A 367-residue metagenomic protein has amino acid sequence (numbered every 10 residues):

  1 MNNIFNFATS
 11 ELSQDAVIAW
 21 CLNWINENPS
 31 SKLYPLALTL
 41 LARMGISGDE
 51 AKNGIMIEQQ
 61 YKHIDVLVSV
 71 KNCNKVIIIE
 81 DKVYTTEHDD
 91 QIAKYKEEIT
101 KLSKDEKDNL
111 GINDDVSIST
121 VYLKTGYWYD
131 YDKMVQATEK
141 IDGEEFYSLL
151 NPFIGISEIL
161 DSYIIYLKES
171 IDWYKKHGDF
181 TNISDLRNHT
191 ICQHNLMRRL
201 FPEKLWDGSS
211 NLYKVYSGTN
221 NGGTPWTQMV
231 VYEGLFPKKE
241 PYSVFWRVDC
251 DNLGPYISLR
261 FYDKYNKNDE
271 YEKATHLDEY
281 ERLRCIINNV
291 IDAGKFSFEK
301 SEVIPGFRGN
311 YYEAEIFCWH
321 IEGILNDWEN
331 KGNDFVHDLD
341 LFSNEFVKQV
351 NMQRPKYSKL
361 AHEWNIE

Functional and structural regions predicted by a protein language model:
M1-E367: Charged, terminal alpha-helix-loop-beta segments that serve as non-catalytic nucleic-acid engagement and/or assembly
